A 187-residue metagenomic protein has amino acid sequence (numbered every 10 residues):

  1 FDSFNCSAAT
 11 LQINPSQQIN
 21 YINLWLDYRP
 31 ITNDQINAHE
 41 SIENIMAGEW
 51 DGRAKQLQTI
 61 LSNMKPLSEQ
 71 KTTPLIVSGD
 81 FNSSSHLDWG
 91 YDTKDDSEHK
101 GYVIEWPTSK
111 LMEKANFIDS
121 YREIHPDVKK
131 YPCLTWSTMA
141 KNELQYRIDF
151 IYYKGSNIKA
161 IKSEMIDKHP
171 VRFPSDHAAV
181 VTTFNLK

Functional and structural regions predicted by a protein language model:
F1-Q35: Structured beta-strand-rich core segments of catalytic domains in phosphoester-bond hydrolases
F1-S3, I45-L61, K100-I104, E143-L144 (+1 more regions): Soluble or luminal CAZymes and related metallo-dependent hydrolases
N5, A38-H39, E164-H169: Short intrinsically disordered coil segments
N20, E49-F81: His/acidic metal-ligating clusters that form di-metal
N23-W25, G79, I124: A cross-domain feature marking catalytic cores of carbohydrate-active enzymes and several ubiquitous metabolic/repair
I31-D51, D92: A solvent-exposed, charged loop/short amphipathic helix patch at secondary-structure junctions
T32-I36, S78-S83: Short hydrophobic/aromatic-rich motifs at helix boundaries and adjacent loops
K65-I76, S83-K187: Metal-dependent phosphoester-hydrolase catalytic domains
